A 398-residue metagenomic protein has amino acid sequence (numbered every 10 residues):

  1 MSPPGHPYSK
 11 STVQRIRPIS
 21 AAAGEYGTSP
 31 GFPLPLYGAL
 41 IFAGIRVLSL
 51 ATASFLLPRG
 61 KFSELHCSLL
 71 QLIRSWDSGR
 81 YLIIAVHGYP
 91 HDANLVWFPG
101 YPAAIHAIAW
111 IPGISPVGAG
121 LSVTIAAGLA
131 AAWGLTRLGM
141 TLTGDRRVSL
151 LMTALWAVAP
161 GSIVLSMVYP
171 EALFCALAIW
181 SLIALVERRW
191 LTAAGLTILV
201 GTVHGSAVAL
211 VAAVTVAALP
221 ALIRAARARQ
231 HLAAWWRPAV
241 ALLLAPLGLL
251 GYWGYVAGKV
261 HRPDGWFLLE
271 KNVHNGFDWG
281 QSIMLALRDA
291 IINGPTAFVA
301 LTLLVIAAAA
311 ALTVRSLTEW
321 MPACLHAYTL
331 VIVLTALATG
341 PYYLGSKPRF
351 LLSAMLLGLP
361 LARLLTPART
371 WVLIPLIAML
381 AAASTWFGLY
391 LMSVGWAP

Functional and structural regions predicted by a protein language model:
I45-E64, I73, V211-L312, M321-T329: Membrane-lumen/periplasm interface segments of specific transmembrane helices in polyprenyl phosphate-linked
L72-I114, W279-L285: Short hydrophobic/aromatic helix or loop-helix immediately within or flanking a transmembrane segment in polytopic
P99, A103, G113-A130, T296-L303: Loop-to-helix entry region of an early transmembrane alpha helix in multi-pass inner-membrane enzymes
A107, A119-L142, A308-R315: Transmembrane-helix motifs of polytopic, lipid-linked glycan transferases
V123-A127, R146, L151-W180, V200-L210 (+2 more regions): Multi-pass, polyprenyl lipid-linked donor-dependent membrane glycosyltransferases
T136-V158, T192, A323, A327: Transmembrane-helix signature of polytopic, membrane-embedded enzymes that assemble or transfer cell-envelope glycans
S181-T192, L365: Membrane-interface transmembrane helices that cradle and orient dolichyl/undecaprenyl
L242-P246, P367-A397: Signature aromatic-anchored transmembrane alpha helix within multi-pass, membrane-resident enzymes that catalyze glycan
